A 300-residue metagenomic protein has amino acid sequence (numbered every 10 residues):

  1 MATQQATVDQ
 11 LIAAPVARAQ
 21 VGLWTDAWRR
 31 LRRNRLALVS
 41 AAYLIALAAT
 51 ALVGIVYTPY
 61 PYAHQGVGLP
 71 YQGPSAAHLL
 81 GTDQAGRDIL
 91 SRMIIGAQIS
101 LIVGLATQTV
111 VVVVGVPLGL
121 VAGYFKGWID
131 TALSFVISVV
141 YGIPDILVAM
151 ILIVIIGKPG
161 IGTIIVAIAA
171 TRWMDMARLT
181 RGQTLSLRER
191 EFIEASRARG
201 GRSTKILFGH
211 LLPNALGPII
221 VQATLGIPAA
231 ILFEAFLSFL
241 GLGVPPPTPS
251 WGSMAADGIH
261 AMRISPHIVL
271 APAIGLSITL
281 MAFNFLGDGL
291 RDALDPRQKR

Functional and structural regions predicted by a protein language model:
M1-V116, L120-V121, I146, G200 (+4 more regions): Gly/Trp-centered helix-boundary motif
V16, Q20, T82, F125-W128 (+9 more regions): Residue-level signature of the cytosolic catalytic core of signaling kinases
G54-Y62, G123-G127, L152-K158, T171 (+2 more regions): Short helix-capping/hinge motifs at transmembrane helix termini and TM-loop junctions
L79, D83, I89, V113-V114 (+3 more regions): Generic hydrophobic transmembrane alpha-helix motif, especially the helices
R87-I102, A106, K126-S134, A177 (+2 more regions): Amphipathic cytosolic juxtamembrane alpha-helices at the membrane-cytosol interface of multi-pass membrane transporters
Q98, V140, P144, T171-M174 (+8 more regions): Residue-level hotspots within pore-lining transmembrane alpha-helices of multi-pass secondary transporters
P117, G127-W128, G142, R202-S203 (+3 more regions): Short coil/turn motifs that cap or connect alpha-helices
L152-I156, I168, Q183-T184, G226 (+2 more regions): Glycine-rich helix-loop "coupling/hinge" segments at transmembrane-helix boundaries in multipass transporters
